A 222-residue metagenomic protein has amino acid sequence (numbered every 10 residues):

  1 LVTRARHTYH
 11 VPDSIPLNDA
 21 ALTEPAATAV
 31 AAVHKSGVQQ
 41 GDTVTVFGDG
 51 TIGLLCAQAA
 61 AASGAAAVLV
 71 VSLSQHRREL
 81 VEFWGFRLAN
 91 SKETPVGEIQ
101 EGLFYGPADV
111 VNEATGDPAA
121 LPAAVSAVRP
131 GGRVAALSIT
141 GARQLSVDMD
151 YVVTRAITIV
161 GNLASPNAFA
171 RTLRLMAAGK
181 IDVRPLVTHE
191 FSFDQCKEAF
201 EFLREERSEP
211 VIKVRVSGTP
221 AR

Functional and structural regions predicted by a protein language model:
L1-T8: Glycine-rich phosphate/adenylate-binding loop and adjacent beta-alpha elements of nucleotide- or dinucleotide-binding
T8, A26-A29, G53, A108 (+4 more regions): A general structural signal for well-ordered alpha-helical segments in protein cores
V11, A29, A60, V81 (+6 more regions): Residue-level signal for nonpolar/aromatic packing positions in well-ordered secondary structure
I15-E93: Mid-domain Rossmann-like dinucleotide-binding core that forms the NAD(H)/NADP(H) cofactor-binding site
S36-V38, E79-T158, A221-R222: Glycine-rich cofactor phosphate-binding loops and adjacent beta1-alpha1 units of small-molecule cofactor enzyme domains
S72-L73, S138, L163: Conserved acidic E/D residue at the C-terminus of a beta-strand in Rossmann-like folds
P122, P166-R222: C-terminal hydrophobic helical "lid"/dimerization subdomain of Rossmann-like NAD(P)H-dependent oxidoreductases
R133-A135, V147-L186: Rossmann-fold dehydrogenase core element
